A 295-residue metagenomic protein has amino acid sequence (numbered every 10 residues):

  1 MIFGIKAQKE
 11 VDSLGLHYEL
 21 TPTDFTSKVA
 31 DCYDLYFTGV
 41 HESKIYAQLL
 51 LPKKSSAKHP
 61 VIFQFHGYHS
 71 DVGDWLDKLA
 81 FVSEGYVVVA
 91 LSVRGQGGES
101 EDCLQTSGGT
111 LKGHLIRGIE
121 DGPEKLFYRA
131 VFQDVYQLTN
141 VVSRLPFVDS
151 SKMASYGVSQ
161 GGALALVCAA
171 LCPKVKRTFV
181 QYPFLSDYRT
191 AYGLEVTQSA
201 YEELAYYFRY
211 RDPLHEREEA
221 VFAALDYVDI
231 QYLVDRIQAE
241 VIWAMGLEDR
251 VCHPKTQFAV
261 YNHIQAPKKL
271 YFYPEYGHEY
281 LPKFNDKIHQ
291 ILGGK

Functional and structural regions predicted by a protein language model:
L14-A57: N-terminal cap/lid segment of alpha/beta-hydrolase-fold proteins
A47, L51, A57-Y68, V88: Short beta-strand element of the alpha/beta-hydrolase
G73, L79-V82, Y86-Q133: Cap/lid segment of the alpha/beta-hydrolase catalytic domain
H114-S159: Gly/Ser-rich "nucleophile elbow"/oxyanion-hole loop immediately N-terminal to the catalytic nucleophile in hydrolases
V167-L214, F272: Hydrolase active-site cap/lid region
R236-I237, W243-M245, D249: Short beta-strand/loop motif that positions the catalytic acidic residue of the alpha/beta-hydrolase fold
L247-C252, H278-E279: Acidic catalytic loop of the alpha/beta-hydrolase fold
L270-K287: Histidine-bearing beta->alpha loop at or near hydrolase active sites
